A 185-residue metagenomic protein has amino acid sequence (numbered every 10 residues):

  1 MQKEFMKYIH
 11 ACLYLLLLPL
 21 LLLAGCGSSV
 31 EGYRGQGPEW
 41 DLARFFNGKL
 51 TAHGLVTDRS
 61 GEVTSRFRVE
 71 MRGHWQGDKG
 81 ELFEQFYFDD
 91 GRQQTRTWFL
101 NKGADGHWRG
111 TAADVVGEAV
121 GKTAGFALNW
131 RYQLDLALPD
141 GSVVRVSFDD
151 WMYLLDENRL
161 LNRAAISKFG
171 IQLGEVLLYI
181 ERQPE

Functional and structural regions predicted by a protein language model:
Q2-L15: Bacterial N-terminal signal peptides that target proteins for export
L22-G25: C-terminal motif of bacterial Sec signal peptides marking the signal peptidase cleavage site
G27-S29: Bacterial signal peptide processing site
Y33, V63-V69, V143-F148, Q172-V176: Amphipathic hydrophobic-ligand
R34-K49: N-terminal helix-cap/turn-to-beta initiation motif at the start of protein domains
F46-G54, N162: A short, Trp-centered hydrophobic/proline-enriched beta-strand micro-motif
H53, T57-L138: Central antiparallel beta-sheet cores of small beta-barrel/beta-sandwich binding domains
D149-E185: Glycine-rich, aromatic-bearing surface loops/beta-hairpins
